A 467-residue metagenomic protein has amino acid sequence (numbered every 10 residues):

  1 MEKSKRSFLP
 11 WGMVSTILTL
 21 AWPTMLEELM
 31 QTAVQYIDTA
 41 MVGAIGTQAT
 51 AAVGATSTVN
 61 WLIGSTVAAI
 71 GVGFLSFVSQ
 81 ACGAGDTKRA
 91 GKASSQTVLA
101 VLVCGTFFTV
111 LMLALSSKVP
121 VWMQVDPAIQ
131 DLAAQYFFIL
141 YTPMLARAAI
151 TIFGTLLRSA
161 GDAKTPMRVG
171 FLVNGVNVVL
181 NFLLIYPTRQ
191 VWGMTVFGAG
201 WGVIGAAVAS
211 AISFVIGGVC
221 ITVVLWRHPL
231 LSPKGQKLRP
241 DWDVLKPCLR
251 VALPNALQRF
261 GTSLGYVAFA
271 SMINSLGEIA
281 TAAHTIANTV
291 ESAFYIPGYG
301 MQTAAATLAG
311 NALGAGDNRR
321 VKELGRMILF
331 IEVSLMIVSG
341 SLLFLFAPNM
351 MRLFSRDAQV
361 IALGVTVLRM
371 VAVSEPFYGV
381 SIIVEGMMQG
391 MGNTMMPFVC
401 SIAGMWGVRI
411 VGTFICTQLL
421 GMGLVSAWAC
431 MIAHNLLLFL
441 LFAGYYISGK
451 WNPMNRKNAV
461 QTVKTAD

Functional and structural regions predicted by a protein language model:
M1-T24, V78-L145, P187, W192-L253 (+2 more regions): Short alpha-helical transmembrane segments in multi-pass integral membrane proteins
F8-A40, A44-I45, T58-G73, F77 (+6 more regions): N-terminal transmembrane alpha-helices
L18, W22, V34, I70 (+13 more regions): Residue-level signal for transmembrane alpha-helical positions in Major Facilitator Superfamily
T19-D38, I139, V173, S213-G217 (+4 more regions): Transmembrane helical elements of multi-pass membrane transporters/channels
L29-A51, P120-P127, L183-W201, F260-A293 (+3 more regions): Helix-terminus/linker motif at the lipid-water interface of multi-pass membrane proteins
Y36-A40, V110, K118, I152-L156 (+10 more regions): Alpha-helical transmembrane segments of multipass membrane proteins
T50-V110, R147-P166, A270, A283-A347 (+1 more regions): Small-residue-rich hydrophobic transmembrane alpha-helices
G71, I139-R158, P166-N174, G205-I221 (+5 more regions): Short runs within selected transmembrane alpha-helices of multi-pass transporters and secretion channels
